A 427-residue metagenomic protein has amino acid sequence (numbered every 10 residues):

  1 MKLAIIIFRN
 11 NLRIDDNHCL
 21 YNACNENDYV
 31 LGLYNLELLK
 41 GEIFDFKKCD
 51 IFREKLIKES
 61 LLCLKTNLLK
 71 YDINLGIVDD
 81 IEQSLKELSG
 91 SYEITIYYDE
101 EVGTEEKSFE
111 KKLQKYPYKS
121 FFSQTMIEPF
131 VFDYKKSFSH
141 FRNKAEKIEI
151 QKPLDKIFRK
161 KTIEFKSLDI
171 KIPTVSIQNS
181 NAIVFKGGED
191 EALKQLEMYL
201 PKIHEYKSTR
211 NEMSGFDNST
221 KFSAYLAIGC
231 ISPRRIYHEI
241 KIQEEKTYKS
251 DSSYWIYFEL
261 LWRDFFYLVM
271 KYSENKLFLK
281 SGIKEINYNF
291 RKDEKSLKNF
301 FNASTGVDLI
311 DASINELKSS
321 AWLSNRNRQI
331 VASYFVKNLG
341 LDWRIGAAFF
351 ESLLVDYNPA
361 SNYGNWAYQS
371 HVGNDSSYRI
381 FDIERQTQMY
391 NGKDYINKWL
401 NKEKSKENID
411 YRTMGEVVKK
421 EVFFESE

Functional and structural regions predicted by a protein language model:
M1-P153, N315-E316, S361: Trp/Phe/Arg-rich N-terminal binding region typifying the photolyase-homology
C19, S60, L64, A192-Y199 (+4 more regions): Alpha-helical packing segments of well-folded alpha/beta enzyme cores
L36-L39, V102, Q124-I127, K144 (+6 more regions): Short loop/turn segments at secondary-structure transitions that flank enzyme active sites
L56, G188, N391: Catalytic cores of large soluble enzymes that bind and process phosphate-bearing ligands
N67, L88, F141-K144, I148 (+7 more regions): Residues that form generic nucleotide/phosphate-binding pockets
G103-A227, G415-E421: Specificity-determining recognition surfaces
S208-E427: C-terminal catalytic domain of photolyase/cryptochrome flavoproteins, centering on the FAD-binding pocket
